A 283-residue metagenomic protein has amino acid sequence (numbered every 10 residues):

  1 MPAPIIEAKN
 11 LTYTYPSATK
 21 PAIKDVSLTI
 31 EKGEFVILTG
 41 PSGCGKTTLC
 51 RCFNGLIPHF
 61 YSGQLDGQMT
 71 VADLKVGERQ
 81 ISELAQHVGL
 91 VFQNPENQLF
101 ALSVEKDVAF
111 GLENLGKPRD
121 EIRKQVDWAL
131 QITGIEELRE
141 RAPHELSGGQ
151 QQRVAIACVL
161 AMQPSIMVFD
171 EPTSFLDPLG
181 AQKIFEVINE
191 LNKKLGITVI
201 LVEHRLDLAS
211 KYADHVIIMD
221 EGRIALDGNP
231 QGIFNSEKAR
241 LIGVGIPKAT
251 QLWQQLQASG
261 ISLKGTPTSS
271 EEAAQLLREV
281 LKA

Functional and structural regions predicted by a protein language model:
D120-L138: Conserved ABC ATPase "signature" region
A142-L146, Q150: Conserved ABC ATPase signature
Q163: Conserved catalytic motifs of ABC-family nucleotide-binding domains
M167-D170: Catalytic Walker B motif of ABC-type/P-loop ATPase nucleotide-binding domains
E203-H204: H-loop/switch region of ABC-family ATPase nucleotide-binding domains
A239-A283: ABC ATPase nucleotide-binding domains
